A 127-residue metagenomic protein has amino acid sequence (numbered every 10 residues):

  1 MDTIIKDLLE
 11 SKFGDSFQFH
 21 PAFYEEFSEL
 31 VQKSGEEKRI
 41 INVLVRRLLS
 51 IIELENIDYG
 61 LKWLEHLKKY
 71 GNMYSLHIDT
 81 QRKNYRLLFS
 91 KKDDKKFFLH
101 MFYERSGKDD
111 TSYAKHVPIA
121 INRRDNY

Functional and structural regions predicted by a protein language model:
M1-N84, D93-K95, R105-Y127: Basic, Lys/Arg-enriched alpha-helical interface segments
H100-Y103: Short loop/turn segments at strand-loop or loop-helix junctions that form parts of catalytic or ligand-binding pockets
